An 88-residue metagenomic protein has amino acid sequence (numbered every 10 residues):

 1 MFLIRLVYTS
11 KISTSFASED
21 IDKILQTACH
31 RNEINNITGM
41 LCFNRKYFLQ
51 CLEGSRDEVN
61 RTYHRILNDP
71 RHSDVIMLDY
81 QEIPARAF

Functional and structural regions predicted by a protein language model:
M1-F88: Charge-rich, low-complexity N-terminal segments
